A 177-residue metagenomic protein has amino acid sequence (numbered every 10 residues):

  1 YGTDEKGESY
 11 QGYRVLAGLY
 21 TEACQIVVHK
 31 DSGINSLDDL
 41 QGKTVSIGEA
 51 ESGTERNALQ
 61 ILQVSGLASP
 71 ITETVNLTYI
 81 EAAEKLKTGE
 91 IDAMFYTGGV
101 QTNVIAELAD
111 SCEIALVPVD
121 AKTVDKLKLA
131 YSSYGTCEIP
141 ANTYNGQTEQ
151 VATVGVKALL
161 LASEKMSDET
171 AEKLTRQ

Functional and structural regions predicted by a protein language model:
Y1-Q41, S46-E49: Short, glycine-/small- and polar/acidic-enriched structural segments that line small-molecule recognition paths
G2-E5, S32, A68-L161, M166: Pocket-lining segment of extracytoplasmic ligand-binding domains
L40, L86-K87, L174: Hydrophobic residues within well-ordered alpha-helices
S52-A58: Secondary-structure junction motif
L62: Conserved hydrophobic residues forming the short capping helix/wall of the S-adenosyl-L-methionine
S167-L174: Short amphipathic alpha-helical coupling segments at ligand-binding clamshell hinges and other catalytic/signaling
